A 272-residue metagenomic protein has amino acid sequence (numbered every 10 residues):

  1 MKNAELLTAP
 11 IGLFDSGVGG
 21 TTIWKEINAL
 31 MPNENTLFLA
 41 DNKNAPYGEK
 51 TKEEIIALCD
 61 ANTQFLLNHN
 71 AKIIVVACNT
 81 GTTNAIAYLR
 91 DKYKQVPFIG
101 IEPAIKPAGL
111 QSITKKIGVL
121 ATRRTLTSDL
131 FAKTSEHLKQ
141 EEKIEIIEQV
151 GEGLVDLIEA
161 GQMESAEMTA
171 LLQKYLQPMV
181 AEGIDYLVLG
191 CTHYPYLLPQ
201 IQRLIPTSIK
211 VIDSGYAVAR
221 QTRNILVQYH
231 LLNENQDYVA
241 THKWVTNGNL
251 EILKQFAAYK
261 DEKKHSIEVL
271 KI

Functional and structural regions predicted by a protein language model:
M1-I272: Non-catalytic structural scaffold of enzyme domains
